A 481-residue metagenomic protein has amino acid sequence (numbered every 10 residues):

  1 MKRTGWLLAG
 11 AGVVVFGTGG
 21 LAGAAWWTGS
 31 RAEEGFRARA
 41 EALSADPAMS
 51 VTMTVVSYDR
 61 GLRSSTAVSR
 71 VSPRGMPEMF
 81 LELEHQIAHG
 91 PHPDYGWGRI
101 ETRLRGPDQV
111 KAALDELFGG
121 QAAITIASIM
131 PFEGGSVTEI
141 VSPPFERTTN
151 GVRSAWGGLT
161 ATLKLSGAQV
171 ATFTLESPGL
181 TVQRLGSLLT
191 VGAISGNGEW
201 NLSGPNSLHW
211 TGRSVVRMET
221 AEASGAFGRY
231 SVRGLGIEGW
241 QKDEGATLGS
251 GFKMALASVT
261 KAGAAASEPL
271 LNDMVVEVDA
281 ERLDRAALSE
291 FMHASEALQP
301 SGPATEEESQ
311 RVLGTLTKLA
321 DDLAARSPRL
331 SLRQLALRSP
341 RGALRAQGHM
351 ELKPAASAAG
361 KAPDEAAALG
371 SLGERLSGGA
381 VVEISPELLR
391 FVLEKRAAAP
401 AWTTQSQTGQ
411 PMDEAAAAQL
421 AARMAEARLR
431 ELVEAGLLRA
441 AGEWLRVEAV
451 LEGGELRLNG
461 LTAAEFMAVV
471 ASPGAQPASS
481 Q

Functional and structural regions predicted by a protein language model:
M1-V14, T18: N-terminal Sec-pathway targeting helices
L8, G19-Q481: Glycine-rich, small/hydroxylated-residue low-complexity segments
